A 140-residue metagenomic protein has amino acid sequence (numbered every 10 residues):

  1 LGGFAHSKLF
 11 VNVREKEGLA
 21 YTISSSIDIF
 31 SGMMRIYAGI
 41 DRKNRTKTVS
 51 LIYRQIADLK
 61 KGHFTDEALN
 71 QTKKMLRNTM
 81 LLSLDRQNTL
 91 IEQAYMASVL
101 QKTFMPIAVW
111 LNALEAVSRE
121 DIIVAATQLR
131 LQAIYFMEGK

Functional and structural regions predicted by a protein language model:
L1-K8: His/Glu-based metal-binding/catalytic segments typifying zinc-dependent metallopeptidases
F4, S24-S83: M16/insulysin-pitrilysin zinc metalloprotease superfamily fold
K16-I23, S118-D121: Short amphipathic beta-strand starts and helix->beta connectors
Y21, M34, A133-Y135: A broad, low-specificity signal marking well-ordered, structured residues that form hydrophobic/aromatic
N70-K140: C-terminal regions of mature proteins
